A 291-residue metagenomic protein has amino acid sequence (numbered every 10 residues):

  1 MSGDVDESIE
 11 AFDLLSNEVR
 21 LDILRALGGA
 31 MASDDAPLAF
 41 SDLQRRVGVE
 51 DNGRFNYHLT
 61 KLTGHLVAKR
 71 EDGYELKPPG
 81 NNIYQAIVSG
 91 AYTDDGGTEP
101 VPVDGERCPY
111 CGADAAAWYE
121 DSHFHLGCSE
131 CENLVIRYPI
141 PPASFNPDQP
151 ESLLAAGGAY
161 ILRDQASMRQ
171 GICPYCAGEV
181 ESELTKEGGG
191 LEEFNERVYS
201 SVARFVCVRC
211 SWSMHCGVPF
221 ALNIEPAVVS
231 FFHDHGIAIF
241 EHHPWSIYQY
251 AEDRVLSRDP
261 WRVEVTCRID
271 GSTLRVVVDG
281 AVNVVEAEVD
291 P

Functional and structural regions predicted by a protein language model:
M1-L24: Short alpha-helical segments that sit at the start of domains
I23, S33-V47: Short acidic, hydrophobic short linear motifs in intrinsically disordered regions
T63-D72: A short, conserved structural fragment
V67, A113-A117, I136, G178-E181 (+1 more regions): Short functional micro-motifs and their immediate structural scaffolds
D72-G90: Basic, amphipathic "hinge/linker" alpha-helix immediately C-terminal to the N-terminal HTH DNA-binding motif
T93-G105, A116-S122, A159-Q170, E196-S201: Short, flexible, mixed-charge glycine/proline-rich loop motifs that serve as phosphate/nucleic-acid-contacting
C108-G112, H125-C131, C173-C176, C207-C210: Short cysteine-rich clusters marking metal-coordination/redox-active sites
P150, L162-P291: C-terminal regulatory/effector modules of DNA-binding transcriptional regulators
